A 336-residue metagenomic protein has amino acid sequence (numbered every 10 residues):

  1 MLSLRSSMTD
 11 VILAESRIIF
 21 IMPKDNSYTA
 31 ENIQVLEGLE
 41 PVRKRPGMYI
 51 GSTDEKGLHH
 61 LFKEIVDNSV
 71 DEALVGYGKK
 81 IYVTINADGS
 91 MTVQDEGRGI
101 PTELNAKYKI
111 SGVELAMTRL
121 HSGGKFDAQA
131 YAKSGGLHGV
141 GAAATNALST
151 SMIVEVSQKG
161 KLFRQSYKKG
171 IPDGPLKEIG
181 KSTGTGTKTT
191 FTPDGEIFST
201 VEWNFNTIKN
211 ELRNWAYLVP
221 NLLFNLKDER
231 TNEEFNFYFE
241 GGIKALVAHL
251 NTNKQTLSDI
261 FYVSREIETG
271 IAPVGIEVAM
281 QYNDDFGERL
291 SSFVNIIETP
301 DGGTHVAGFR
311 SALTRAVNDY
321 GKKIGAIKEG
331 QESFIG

Functional and structural regions predicted by a protein language model:
S6-R17: A cross-taxon signal for low-complexity, glycine/charged-rich
F20-V66, L115: Bergerat-fold GHKL ATPase/HATPase_c domain
P23-E31, G89-G112, G123-H249: GHKL-type ATPase core
V35-R43, N86-A87, Q94, G180-T190 (+1 more regions): Flexible hinge/switch segments at interdomain interfaces of large molecular machines
K56-G78, G141-N146: Conserved ATP-binding N-box helix of the HATPase_c
K79-T84: A conserved short beta-strand within the histidine kinase catalytic ATPase domain
N86, K133-G139, A326-G336: Glycine/charge-rich, flexible interdomain linkers and switch-proximal surface loops that mediate coupling
N206, R213-W215, N221, N225-G336: GHKL/Histidine-kinase-like ATPase module
